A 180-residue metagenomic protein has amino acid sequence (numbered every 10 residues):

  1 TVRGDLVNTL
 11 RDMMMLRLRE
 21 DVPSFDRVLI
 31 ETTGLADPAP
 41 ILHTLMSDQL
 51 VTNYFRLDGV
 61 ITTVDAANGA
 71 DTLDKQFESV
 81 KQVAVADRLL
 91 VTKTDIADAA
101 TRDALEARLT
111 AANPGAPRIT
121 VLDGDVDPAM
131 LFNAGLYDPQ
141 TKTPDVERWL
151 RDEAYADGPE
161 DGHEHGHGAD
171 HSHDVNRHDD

Functional and structural regions predicted by a protein language model:
T1-D74: Nucleotide-state-sensitive switch-loop elements of NTP-binding domains
D12, P40, T44, V85 (+2 more regions): Alpha-helical scaffold segments in soluble metabolic enzymes
F25, F55-G59, V85-D87, N113-P117: Short glycine-/polar-rich loops that comprise or flank the Walker A/P-loop and associated switch/sensor motifs
T44-D48, E78-V80, A107-R108: Glycine-rich, phosphate-binding/catalytic loops in enzymes
R56, E78, T101: Short acidic-hydrophobic sequence patches enriched in Asp/Glu that either
D65, T92-K93: A secondary-structure boundary/capping signal
A70-V85, L89-V91: Flexible active-site lid/hinge loop adjacent to a nucleotide/diphosphate and Mg2+-phosphate binding pocket
K81, R88, T94-D180: C-terminal accessory "lid"/substrate-recognition subdomains
